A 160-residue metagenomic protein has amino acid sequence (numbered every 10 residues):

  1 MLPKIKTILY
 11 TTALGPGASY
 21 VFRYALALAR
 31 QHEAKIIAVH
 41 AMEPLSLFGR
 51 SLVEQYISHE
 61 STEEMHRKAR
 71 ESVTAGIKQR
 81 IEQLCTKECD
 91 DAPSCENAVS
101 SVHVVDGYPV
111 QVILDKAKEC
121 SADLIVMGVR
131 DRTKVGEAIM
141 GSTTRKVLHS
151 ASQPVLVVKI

Functional and structural regions predicted by a protein language model:
M1-P3, Q79, Q83-I125: Structural beta-alpha unit
L2-E63: Small/aliphatic-rich secondary-structure junction motif
I8, A25, I36, I113 (+2 more regions): Hydrophobic structural packing positions in well-ordered secondary structure
V39, S101-V105, L156: General small-molecule cofactor/ligand-binding pocket signal
F48-S51, L114-D115, A138: Short, well-ordered secondary-structure micro-motifs
S58-Q79: A short acidic, glycine-rich active-site loop that binds or catalyzes chemistry on phosphate/adenosine moieties
L124-H149, I160: Glycine-rich, Arg-bearing micro-motifs that act as flexible, cationic patches
